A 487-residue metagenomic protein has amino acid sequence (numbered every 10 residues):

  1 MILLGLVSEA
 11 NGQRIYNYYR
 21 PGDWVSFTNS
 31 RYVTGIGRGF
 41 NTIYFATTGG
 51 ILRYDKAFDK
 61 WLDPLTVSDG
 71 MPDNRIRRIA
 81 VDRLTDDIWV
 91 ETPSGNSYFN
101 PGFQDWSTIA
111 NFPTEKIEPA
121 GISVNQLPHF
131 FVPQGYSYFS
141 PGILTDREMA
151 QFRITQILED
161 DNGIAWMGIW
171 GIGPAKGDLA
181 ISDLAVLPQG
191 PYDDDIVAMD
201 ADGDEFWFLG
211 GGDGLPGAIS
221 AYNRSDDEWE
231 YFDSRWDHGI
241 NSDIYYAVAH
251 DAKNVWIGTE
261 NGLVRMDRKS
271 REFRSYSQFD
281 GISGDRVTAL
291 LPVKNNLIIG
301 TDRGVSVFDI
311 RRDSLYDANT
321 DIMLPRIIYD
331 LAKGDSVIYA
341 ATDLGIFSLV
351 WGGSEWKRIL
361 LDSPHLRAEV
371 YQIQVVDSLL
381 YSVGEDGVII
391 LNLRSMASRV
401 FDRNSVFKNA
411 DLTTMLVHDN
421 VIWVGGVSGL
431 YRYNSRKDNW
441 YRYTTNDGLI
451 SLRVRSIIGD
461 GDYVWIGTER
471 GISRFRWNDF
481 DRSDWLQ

Functional and structural regions predicted by a protein language model:
M1, L6, N11-Q487: Carboxylate-rich, polar loop motifs that coordinate divalent cations or form catalytic acidic clusters
